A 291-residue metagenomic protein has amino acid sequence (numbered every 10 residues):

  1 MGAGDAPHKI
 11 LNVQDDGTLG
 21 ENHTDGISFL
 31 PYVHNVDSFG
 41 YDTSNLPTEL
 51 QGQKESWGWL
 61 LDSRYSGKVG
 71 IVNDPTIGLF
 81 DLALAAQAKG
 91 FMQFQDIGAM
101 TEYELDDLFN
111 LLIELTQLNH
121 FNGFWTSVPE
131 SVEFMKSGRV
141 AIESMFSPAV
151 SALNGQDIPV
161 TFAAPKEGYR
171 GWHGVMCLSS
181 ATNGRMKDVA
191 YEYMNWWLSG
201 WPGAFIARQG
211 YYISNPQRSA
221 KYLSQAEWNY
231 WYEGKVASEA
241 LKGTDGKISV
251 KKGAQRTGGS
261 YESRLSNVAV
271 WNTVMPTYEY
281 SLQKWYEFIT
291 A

Functional and structural regions predicted by a protein language model:
M1-E130: Extracytoplasmic ligand-binding site segments that recognize negatively charged/polar headgroups
G2-E21, L111, N229-L265: Surface-exposed intrinsically disordered loops and tails
Y32-V36, R170-H173, A207: Short, solvent-exposed loop/turn segments at the edges of secondary structure
S44, D62-S66, A83-A88, I113 (+8 more regions): Sec-exported extracytoplasmic/periplasmic mature domains
S56-W57, S131-F134, V150, A190 (+1 more regions): Short, hydrophobic alpha-helical packing/hinge segments within bilobed ligand-binding/sensory domains
H120-N183: Extracytoplasmic/periplasmic substrate-binding proteins
L178-T257: Mature extracytoplasmic/periplasmic domains
K247-A291: Conserved C-terminal helix/tail region of periplasmic/extracytoplasmic solute-binding proteins
